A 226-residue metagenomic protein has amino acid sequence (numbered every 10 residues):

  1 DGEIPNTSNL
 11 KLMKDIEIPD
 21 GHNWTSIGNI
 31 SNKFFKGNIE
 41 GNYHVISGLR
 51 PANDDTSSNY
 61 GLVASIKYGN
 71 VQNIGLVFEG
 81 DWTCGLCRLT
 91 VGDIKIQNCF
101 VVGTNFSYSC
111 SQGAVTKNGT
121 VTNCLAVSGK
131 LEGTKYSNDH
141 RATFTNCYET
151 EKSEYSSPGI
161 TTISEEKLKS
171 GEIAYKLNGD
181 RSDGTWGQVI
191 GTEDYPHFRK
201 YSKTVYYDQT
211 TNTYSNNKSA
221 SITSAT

Functional and structural regions predicted by a protein language model:
D1-T226: Surface-exposed repetitive/solenoidal architectures
